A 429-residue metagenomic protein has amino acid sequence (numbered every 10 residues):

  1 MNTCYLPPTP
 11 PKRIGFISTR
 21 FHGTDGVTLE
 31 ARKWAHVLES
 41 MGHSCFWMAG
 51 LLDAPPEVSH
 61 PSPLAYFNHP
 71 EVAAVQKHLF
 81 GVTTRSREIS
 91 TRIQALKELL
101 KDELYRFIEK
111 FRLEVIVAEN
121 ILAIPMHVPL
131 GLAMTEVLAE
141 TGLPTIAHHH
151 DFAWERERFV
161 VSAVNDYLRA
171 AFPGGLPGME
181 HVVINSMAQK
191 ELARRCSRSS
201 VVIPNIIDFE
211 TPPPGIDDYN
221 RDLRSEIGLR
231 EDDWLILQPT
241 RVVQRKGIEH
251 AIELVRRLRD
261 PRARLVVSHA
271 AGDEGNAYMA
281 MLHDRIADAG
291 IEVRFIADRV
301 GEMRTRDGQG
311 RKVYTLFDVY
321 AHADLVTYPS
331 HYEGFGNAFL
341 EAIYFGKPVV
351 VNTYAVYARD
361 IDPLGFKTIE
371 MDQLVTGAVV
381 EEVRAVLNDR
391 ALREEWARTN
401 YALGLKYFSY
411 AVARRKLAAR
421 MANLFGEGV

Functional and structural regions predicted by a protein language model:
P8-P11, V37-S40, F46-V115, D288 (+1 more regions): A conserved catalytic-core segment of Leloir-type glycosyltransferases
W154, Y167-D222: Donor nucleotide-sugar binding/catalytic pocket of nucleotide-sugar-dependent glycosyltransferases
R221-S225, R230-K246, I252-V255, L265-V267: Conserved donor-binding/catalytic core segment of Leloir-type glycosyltransferases
R230, N276-D318, G365: Nucleotide-activated donor-binding/catalytic signature segment of Leloir-type glycosyltransferases, i.e., the conserved
H331: Aromatic "clamp/platform" in nucleotide-sugar-dependent glycosyltransferases that forms part of the donor/acceptor
P348-N352, T368-I369: Short hydrophobic beta-strand element within catalytic cores of glycosyltransferases and related nucleotide-activated
A358-R384, L392-E394: Change "using UDP/GDP/dTDP sugars" to "using nucleotide sugars
N388-A422: A charged, aromatic-enriched C-terminal amphipathic alpha-helix characteristic of glycosyltransferases across folds
